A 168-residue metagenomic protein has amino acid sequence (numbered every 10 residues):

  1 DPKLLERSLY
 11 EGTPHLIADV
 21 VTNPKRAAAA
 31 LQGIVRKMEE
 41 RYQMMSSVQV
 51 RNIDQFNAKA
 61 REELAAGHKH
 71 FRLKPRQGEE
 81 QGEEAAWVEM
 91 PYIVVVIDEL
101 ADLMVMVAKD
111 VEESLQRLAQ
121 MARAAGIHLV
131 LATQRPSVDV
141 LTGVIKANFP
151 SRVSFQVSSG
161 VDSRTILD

Functional and structural regions predicted by a protein language model:
P2-T22, V144-I145: P-loop NTPase switch/communication element
K3, P24, I97-A101: Conserved Walker B
R7, P24, A28, E112 (+1 more regions): Loop/helix-junction capping segments adjacent to catalytic residues or to phosphate/diphosphate-binding pockets
L9-E11, T22-S47: Conserved P-loop
H15, R26-G33, R117, T165: Alpha-helical scaffold segments in soluble metabolic enzymes
V20-P24, L31, A108, V153-Q156: Hydrophobic alpha-helical scaffolding
R36-D168: P-loop NTPase motor-domain active sites and their immediate coupling elements
